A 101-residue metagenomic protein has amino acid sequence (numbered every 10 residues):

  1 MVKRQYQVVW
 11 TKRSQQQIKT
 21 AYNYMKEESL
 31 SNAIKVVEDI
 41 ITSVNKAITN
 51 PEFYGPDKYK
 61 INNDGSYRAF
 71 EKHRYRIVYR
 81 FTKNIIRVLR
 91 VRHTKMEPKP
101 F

Functional and structural regions predicted by a protein language model:
M1, K72-R76, R80-F101: Enriched for short, Lys/Arg-rich terminal
M1-D64, F101: Basic, Lys/Arg-enriched alpha-helical interface segments
F53-N84: Basic/aromatic recognition patch in beta-strand/loop cores that engages polyanionic ligands
